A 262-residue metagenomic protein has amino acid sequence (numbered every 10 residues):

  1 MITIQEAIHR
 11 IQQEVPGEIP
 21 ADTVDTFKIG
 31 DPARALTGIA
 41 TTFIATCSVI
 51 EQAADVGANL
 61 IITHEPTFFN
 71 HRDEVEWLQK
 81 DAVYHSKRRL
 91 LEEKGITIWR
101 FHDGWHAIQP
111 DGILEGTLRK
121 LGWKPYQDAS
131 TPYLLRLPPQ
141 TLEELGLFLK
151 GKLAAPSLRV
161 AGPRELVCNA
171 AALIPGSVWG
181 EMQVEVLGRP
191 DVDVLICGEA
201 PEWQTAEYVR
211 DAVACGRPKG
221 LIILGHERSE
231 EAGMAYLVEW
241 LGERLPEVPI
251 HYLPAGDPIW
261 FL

Functional and structural regions predicted by a protein language model:
M1-L262: Hydrophobic structural segments
